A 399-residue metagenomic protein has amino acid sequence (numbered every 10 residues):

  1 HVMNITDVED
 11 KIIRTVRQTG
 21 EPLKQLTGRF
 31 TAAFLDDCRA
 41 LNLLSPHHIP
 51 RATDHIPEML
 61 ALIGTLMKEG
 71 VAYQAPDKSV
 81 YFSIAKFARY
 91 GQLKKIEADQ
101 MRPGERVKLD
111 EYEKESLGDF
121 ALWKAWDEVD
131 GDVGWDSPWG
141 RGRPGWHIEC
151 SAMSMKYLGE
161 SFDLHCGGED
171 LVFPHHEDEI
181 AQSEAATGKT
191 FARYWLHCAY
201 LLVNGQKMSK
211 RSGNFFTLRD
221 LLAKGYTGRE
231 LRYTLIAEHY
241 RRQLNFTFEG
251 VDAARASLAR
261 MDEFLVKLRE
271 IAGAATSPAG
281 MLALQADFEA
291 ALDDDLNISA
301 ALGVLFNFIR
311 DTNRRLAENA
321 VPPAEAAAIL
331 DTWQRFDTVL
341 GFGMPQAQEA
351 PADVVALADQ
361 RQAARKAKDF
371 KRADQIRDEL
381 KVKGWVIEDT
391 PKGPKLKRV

Functional and structural regions predicted by a protein language model:
H1-N42, G393-L396: N-terminal, positively charged nucleic-acid-binding surface of large information/translation enzymes
V2-D10, T31-F34, L44-M59, D77-K86: Short, glycine/charge-rich beta-strand/loop segments that flank catalytic centers and engage negatively charged groups
V16-L23, H47-T53, G168: The substrate-binding groove and active-site-proximal loops of carbohydrate-active enzymes, especially glycoside
T19, L23-T27, H55, G250 (+1 more regions): Residue-level preference for long, well-ordered alpha-helices that form the structural scaffold of enzyme catalytic
D36, P57-R269: Alpha-helical recognition segments enriched in aromatics with Gly/Pro capping that present substrate-recognition
S45, A75-D77, D389-G393: Short Gly/Ser/Thr- and Asp/Glu-enriched loop/turn motifs at secondary-structure junctions
M208-S209, N214-V399: Structural preference for alpha-helix termini/caps and helix-kink/transition segments
